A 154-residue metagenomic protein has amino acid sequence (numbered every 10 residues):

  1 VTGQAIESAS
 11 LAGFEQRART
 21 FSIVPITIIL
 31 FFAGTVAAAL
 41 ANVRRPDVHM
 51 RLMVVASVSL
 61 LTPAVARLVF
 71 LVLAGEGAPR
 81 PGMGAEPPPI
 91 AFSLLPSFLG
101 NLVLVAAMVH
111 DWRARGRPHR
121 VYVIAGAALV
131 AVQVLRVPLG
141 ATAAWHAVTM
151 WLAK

Functional and structural regions predicted by a protein language model:
V1-K154: Alpha-helical membrane insertion/targeting regions
